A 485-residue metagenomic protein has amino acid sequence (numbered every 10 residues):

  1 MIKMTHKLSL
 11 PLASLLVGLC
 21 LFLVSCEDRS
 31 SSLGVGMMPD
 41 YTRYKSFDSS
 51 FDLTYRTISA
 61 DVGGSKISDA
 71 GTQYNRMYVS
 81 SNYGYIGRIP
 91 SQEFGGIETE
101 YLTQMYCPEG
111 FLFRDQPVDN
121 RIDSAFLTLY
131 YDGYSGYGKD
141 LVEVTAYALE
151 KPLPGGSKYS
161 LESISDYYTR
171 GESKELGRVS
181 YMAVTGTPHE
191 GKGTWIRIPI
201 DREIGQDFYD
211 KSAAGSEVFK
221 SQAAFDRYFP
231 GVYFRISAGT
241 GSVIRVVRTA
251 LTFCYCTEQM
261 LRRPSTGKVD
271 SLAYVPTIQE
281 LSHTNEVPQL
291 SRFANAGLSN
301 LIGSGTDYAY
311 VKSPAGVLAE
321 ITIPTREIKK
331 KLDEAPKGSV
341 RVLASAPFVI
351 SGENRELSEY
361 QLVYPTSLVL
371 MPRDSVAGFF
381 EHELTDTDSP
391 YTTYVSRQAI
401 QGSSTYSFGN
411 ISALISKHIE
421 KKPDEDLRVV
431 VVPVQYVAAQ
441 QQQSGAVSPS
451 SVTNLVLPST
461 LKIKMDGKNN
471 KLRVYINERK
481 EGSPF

Functional and structural regions predicted by a protein language model:
I2-L16, C20-F485: Secreted, disulfide-rich extracellular signaling modules
